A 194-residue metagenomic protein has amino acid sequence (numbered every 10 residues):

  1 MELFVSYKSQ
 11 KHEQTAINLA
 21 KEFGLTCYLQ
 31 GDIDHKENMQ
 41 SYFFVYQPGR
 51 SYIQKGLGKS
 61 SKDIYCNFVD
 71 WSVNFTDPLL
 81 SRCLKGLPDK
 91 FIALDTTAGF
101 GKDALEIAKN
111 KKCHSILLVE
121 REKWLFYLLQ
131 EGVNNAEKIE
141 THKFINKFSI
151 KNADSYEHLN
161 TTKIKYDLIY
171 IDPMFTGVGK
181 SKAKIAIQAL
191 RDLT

Functional and structural regions predicted by a protein language model:
M1-I92: S-adenosyl-L-methionine
G58-T96, G101-T194: Class I S-adenosyl-L-methionine-dependent methyltransferase catalytic core
